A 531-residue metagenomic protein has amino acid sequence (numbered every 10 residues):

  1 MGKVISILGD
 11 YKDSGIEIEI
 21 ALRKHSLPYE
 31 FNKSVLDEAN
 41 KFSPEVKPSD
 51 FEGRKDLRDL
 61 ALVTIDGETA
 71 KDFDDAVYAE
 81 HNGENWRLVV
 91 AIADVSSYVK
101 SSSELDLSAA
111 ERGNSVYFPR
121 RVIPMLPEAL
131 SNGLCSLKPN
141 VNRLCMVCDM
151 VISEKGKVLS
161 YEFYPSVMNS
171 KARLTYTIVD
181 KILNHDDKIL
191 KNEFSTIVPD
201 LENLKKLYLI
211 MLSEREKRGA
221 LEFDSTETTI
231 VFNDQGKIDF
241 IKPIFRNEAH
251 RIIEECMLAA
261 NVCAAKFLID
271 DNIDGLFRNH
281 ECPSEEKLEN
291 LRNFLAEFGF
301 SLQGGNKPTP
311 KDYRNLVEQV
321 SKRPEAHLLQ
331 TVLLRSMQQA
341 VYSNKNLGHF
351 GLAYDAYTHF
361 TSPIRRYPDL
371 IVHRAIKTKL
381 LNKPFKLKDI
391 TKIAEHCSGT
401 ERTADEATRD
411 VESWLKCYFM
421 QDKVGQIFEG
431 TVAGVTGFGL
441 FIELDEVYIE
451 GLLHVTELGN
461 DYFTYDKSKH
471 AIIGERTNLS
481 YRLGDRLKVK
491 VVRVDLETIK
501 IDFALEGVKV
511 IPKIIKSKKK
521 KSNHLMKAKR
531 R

Functional and structural regions predicted by a protein language model:
M1, K423-Q426, Y462-V489: Short nucleic-acid-contacting surface segments enriched for D/E, G, S/T with interspersed K/R
M1-E19, V158-Y164, R482-K521: OB-fold/S1-family single-stranded nucleic acid-binding modules
M1-L8, K138, R143-E154, C263 (+2 more regions): Flexible glycine-rich surface loops and low-complexity tracts that mediate binding to linear polymers
M1-V89, S96-N142, R173, A471-I472 (+1 more regions): Charge-lined substrate channels and their catalytic hotspots, especially those that engage the 3′ end of RNA
H81-N82, W86, A91, S101-S103 (+2 more regions): Catalytic palm subdomain of template-directed nucleic-acid polymerases, centered on the conserved carboxylate motif
V95-S97, V167, N247, V447-G451 (+1 more regions): Short, surface-exposed beta-strand-loop junctions and turns on beta-sheet-rich folds
E128-N132, L137-V167: Catalytic nucleotidyl-transfer cores of nucleotide-processing enzymes
V151, K155, F163, Y176-E446 (+7 more regions): Append "with occasional cross-activation on large, charged helical scaffolds in nucleic-acid assemblies
